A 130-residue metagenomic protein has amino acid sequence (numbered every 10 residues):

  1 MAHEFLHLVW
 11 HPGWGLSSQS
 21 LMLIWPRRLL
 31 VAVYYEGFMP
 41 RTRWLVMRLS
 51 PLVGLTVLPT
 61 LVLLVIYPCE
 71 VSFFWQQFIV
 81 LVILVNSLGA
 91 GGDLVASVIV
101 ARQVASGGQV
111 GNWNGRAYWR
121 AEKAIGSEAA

Functional and structural regions predicted by a protein language model:
E4-F38: Small-residue-rich helix-interface/hinge motifs
R27-E122, A130: Metalloprotease/metallohydrolase-associated module, dominated by Zn2+-dependent proteases
